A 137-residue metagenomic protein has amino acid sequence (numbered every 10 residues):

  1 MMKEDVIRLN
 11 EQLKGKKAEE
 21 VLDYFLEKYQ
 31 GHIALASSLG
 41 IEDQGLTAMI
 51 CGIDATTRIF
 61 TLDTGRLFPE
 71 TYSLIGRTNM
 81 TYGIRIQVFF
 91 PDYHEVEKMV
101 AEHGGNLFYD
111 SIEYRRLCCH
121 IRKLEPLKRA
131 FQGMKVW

Functional and structural regions predicted by a protein language model:
M1-W137: ATP-dependent adenylation/nucleotidyltransferase module used to activate substrates
